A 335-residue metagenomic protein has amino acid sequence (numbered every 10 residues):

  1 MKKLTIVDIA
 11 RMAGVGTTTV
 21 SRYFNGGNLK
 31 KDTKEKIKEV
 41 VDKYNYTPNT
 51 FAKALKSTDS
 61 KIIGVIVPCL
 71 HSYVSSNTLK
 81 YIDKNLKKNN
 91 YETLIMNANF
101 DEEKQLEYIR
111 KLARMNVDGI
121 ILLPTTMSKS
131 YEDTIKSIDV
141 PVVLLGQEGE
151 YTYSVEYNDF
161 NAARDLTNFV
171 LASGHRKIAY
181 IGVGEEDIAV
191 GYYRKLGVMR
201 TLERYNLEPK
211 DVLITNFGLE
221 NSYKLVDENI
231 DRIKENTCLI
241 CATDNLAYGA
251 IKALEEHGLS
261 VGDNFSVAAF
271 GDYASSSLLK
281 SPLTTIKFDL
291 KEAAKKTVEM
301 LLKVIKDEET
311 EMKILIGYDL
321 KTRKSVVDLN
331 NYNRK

Functional and structural regions predicted by a protein language model:
M1-S60: N-terminal helix-turn-helix DNA-binding module of bacterial transcription factors
K2-L4, D42-K80, N89, N99-D101 (+1 more regions): N-terminal helix-turn-helix/winged-helix DNA-binding helices and compositionally similar short basic alpha-helical
T17-S21, L55-H71, F169, K177-G184: Short beta-strand segments enriched in small/hydrophobic residues
V67-S76, I95-K104, V155-D165, I181-D227 (+4 more regions): Hinge/beta->alpha junction and helix N-cap segments in small-molecule ligand-binding domains
K84-K129: Central regulatory/effector-binding core of bacterial HTH transcription factors
L123-D165, E185, N245, G271-L283: Flexible loop/hinge segments that line or gate small-molecule binding clefts
R176-K177, E208-D211, V261-V267: Short acidic capping loops at alpha-helix termini that bridge into adjacent secondary structure
D227-K335: Flexible loop/turn connectors
